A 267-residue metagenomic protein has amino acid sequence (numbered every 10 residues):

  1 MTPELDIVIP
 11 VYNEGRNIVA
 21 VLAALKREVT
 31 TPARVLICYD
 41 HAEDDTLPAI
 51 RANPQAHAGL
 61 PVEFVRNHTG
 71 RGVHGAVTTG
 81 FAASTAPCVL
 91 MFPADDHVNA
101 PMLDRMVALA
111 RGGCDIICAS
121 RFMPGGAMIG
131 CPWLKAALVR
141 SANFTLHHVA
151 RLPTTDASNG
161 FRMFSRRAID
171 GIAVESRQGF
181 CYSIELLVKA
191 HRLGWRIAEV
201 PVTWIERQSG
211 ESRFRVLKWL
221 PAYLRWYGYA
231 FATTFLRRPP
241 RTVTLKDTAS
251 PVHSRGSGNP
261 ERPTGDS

Functional and structural regions predicted by a protein language model:
M1-A24: N-proximal low-complexity "stem/linker" segments adjacent to membrane-targeting elements
M1-E4, R151-L152, E175-S267: Hydrophobic helical membrane-anchoring modules
R16-A20, D44-N53: Acidic helix N-cap motif at the loop->helix transition within catalytic regions of sugar-transfer enzymes
A23-P32: Short, acidic, metal-binding catalytic loop of nucleotide-sugar glycosyltransferases
P32-A42, V65-R66: Short beta-strand/loop segment that forms part of the nucleotide-sugar
Y39-P48, D96: A conserved acidic beta->alpha catalytic loop
V65-A83, C88, A100-F180, R207-L217 (+2 more regions): Acceptor/aglycone-binding surface of glycosyltransferases and processive sugar-polymer synthases
